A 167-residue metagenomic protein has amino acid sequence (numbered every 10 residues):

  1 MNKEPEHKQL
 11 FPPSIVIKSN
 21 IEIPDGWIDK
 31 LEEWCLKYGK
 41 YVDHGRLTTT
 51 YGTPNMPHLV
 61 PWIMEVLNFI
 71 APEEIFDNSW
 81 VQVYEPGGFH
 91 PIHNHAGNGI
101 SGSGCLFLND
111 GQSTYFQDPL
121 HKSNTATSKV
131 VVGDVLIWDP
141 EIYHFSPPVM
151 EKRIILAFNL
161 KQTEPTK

Functional and structural regions predicted by a protein language model:
M1, T166-K167: C-terminal end-of-chain micro-motif
M1-E73, F89: Non-heme Fe(II)/2-oxoglutarate
K18-S19, P24-W34, L59-I70, L108-N109 (+3 more regions): Hydrophobic, well-ordered secondary-structure segments that either form specific early membrane-associated helices used
E33, L47-M56, M64, Q82 (+3 more regions): Generic ordered-secondary-structure signal
I75-P148, R153-I155, Q162-T163: Catalytic core of non-heme Fe(II) oxygenases with the double-stranded beta-helix
